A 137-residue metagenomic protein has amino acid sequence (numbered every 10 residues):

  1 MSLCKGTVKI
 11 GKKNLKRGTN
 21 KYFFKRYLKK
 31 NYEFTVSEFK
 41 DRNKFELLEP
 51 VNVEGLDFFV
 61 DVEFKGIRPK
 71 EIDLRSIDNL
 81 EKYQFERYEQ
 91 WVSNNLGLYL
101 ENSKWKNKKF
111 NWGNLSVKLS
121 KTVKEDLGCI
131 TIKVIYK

Functional and structural regions predicted by a protein language model:
M1-N107, L115, V123-K137: Short helix/turn-capping signatures at newly exposed starts of structured segments
K118: Short terminal or interdomain "cap/linker" segment that borders an active site or interface and mediates
